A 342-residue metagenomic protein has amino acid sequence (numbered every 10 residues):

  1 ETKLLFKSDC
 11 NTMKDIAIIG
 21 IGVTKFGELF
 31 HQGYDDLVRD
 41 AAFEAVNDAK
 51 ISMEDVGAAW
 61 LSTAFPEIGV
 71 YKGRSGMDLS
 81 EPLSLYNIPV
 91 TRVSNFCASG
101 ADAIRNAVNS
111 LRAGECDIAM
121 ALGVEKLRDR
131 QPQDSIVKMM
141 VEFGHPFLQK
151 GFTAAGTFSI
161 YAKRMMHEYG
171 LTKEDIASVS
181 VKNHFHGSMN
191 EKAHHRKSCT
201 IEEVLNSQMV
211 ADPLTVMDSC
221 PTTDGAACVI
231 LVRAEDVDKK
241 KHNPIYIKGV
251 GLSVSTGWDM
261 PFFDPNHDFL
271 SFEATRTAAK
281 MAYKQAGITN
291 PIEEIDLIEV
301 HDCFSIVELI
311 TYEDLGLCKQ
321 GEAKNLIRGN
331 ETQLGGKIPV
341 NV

Functional and structural regions predicted by a protein language model:
E1-T12: Short, Lys/Arg-enriched N-terminal segments with co-localized hydrophobic residues within the first ~10-30 amino acids
N11-A98, M165-T172, H194-T200, P213 (+2 more regions): Conserved active-site "lid/cap" helical segment
N11-D35, H145, S178, M209-T277 (+2 more regions): Condensing-enzyme catalytic core mediating Claisen C-C bond formation in acyl metabolism
A17, P66-I118, L122, K126-T157 (+4 more regions): Conserved catalytic cysteine-centered active-site region of acyl-thioester-dependent Claisen-condensing enzymes
F30-Q32, K72-G73, R130-S135, S188-K192 (+2 more regions): Short acidic, glycine/serine/threonine-rich loops at helix termini
M53-T63, P89-N95, A119-V124, E174-V181 (+4 more regions): Beta-strand segments within the central parallel beta-sheet cores of soluble alpha/beta enzyme folds
P66-R74, D259-F263, H301-K324: Short glycine/threonine-rich loop-to-helix capping motif typified by GTGT followed within a few residues by an Asp-Pro
F152-T200: N-terminal leader/propeptide and maturation segments of large enzyme subunits in energy/redox metabolism and hydrolases
